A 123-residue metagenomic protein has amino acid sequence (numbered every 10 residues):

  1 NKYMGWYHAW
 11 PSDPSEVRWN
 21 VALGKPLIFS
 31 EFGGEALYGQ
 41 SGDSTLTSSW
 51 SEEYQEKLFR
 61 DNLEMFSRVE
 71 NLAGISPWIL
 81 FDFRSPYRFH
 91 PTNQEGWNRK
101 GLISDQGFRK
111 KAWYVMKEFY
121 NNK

Functional and structural regions predicted by a protein language model:
N1-G107, K111-F119: Substrate-binding/catalytic cleft of secreted carbohydrate-active enzymes, primarily glycoside hydrolases
